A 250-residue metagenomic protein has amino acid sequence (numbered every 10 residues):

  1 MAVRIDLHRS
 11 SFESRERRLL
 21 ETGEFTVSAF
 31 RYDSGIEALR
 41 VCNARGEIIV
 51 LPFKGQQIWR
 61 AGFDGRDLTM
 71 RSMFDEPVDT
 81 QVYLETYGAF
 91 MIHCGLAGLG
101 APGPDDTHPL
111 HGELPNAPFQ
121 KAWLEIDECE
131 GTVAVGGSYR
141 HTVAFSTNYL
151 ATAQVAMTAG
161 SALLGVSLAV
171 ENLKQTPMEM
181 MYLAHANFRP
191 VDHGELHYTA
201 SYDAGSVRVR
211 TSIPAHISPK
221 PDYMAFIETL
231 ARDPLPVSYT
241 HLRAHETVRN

Functional and structural regions predicted by a protein language model:
M1-L19, V78-R140: An extended acidic
M1-Y83: Beta-strand-rich N-terminal accessory domains
Y32-S34, A117, N148-L150: Short solvent-exposed loop/turn micro-motifs enriched in small/polar/acidic residues
E37, V41, I48, P52 (+3 more regions): Acidic, contiguous internal or C-terminal segments within carbohydrate-active enzymes that form a structured patch used
L68, A186-G194: Short edge-strand/loop segments of extracellular domains
A200, V207-P234: A conserved active-site cap/scaffold subdomain adjacent to cofactor or substrate pockets
P236-Y239: Short, compositionally biased segments
H241-A244, V248-N250: Single conserved hydrophobic/aromatic residue that forms the stacking wall/gate of nucleotide- or nucleobase-binding
